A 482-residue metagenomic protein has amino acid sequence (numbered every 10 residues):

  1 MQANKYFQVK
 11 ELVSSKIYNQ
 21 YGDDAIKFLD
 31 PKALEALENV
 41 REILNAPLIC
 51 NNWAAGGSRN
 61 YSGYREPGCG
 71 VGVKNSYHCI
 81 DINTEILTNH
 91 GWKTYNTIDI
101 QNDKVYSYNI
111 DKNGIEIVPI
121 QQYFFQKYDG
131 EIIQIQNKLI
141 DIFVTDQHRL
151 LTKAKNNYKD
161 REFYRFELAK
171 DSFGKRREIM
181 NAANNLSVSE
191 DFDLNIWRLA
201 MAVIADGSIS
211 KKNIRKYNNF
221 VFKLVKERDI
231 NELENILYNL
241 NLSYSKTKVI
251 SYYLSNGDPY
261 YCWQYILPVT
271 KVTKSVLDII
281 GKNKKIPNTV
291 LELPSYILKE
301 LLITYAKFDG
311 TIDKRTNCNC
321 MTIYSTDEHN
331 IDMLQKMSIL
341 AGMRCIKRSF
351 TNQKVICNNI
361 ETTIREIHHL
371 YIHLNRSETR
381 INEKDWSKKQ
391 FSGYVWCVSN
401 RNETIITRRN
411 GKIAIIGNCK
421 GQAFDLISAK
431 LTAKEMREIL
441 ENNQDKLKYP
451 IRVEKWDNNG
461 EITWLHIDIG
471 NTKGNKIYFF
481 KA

Functional and structural regions predicted by a protein language model:
M1-I49: Active-site acidic/histidine clusters and adjacent loop/turn architecture that either coordinate catalytic ions
L34-V71, C419: Extended, low-complexity, intrinsically disordered C-terminal regulatory tails of eukaryotic serine/threonine kinases
K74-Y77, Q422, S428-A482: Catalytic cores and adjacent binding grooves of peptidoglycan-active enzymes
C79, L224, L267-V269, S325 (+2 more regions): Short beta-strand-to-loop capping motifs
I80-I117: Long, charge-dense accessory insertions within large macromolecular proteins
I82, Y394, K420-Q422, T463: Residues that flank catalytic or metal-binding motifs in active/ligand-binding sites
Q101, Q121-K354, I381-N418: Intein-associated homing endonuclease modules of the LAGLIDADG/DOD-type, together with closely related HINT-family
C262-I280, R365, H466-A482: Short, low-order "capping/linker" segments at domain edges
